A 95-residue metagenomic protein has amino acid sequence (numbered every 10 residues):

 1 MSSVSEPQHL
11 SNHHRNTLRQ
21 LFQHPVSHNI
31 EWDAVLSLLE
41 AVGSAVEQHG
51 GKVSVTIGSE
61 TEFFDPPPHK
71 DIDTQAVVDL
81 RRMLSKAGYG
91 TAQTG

Functional and structural regions predicted by a protein language model:
S2-G95: Basic nucleic-acid-binding interfaces
